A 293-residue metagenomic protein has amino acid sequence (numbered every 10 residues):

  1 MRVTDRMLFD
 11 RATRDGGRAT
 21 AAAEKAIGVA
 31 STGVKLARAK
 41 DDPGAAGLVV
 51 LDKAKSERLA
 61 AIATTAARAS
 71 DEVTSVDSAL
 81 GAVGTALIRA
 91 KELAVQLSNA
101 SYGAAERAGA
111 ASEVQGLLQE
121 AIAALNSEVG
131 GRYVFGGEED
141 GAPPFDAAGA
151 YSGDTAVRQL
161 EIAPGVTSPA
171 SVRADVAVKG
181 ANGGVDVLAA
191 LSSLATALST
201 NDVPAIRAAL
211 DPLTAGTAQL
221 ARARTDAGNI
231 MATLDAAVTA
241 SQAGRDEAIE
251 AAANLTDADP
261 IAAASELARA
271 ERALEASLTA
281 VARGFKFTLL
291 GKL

Functional and structural regions predicted by a protein language model:
M1-D140, T196-L293: Amphipathic alpha-helical polymerization modules
P143-T200: Cysteine-poor, low-complexity segments in flexible/peripheral regions
